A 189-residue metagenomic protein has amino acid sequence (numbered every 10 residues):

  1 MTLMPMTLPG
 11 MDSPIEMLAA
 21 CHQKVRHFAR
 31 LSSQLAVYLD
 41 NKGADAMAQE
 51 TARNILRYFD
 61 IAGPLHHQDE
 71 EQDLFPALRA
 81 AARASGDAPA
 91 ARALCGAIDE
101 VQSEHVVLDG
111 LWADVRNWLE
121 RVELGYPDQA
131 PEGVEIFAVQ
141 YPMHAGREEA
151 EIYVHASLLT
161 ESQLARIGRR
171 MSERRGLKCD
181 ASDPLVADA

Functional and structural regions predicted by a protein language model:
M1-A189: Small-residue-biased structural context
